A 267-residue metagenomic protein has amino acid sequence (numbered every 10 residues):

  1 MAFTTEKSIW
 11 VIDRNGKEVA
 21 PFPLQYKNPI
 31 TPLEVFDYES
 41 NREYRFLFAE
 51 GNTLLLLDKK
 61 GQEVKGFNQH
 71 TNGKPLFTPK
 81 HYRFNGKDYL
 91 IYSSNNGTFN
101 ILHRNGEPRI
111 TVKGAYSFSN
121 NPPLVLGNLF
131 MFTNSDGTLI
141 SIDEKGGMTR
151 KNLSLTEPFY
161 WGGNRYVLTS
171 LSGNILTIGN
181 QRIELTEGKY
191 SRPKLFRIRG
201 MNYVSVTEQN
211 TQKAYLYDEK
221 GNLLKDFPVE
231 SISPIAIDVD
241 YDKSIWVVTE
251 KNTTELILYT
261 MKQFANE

Functional and structural regions predicted by a protein language model:
M1-E267: Extracytoplasmic/lumenal domain signature
